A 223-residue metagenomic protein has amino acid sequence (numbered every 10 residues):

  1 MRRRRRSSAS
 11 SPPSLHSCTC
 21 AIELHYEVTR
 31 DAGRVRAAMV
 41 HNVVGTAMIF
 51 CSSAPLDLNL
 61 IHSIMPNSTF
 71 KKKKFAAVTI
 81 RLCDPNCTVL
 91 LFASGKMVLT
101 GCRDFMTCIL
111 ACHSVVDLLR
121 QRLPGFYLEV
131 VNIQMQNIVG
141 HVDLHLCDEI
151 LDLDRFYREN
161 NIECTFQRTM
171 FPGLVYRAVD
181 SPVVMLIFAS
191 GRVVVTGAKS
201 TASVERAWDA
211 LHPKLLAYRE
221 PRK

Functional and structural regions predicted by a protein language model:
M1-V184, S190-R192, A198-K223: Intrinsically disordered, low-complexity polar/charged tails and linkers
